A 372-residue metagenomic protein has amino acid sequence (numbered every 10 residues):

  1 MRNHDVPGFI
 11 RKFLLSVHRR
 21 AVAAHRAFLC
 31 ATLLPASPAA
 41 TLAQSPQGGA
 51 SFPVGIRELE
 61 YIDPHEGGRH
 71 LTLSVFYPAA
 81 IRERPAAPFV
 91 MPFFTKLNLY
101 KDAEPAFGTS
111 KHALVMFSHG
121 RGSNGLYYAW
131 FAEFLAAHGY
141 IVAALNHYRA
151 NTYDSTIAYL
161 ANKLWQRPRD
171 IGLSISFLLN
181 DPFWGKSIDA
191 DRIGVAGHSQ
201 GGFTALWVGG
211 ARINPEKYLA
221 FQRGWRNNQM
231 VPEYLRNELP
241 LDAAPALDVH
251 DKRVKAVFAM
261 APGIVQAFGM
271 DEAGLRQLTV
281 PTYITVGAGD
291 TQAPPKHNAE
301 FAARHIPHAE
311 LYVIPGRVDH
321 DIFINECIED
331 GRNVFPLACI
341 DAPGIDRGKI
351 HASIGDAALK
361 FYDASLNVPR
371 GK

Functional and structural regions predicted by a protein language model:
Q44-M116: Domain-level recognition of soluble alpha/beta enzyme cores, biased toward histidine phosphatases/phosphomutases
P105-H112, R121-T152, T291-A293: Short substrate-entry loop that stabilizes the transition state in hydrolases
A161-G185, G224-R226: Alpha/beta-hydrolase active-site loop
S187-G197: Alpha/beta-hydrolase fold nucleophile elbow
G202-N214: Short glycine-enriched nucleophile-adjacent loop and the immediately C-terminal alpha-helix near the catalytic center
V265-Q266, G289-A293: Acidic catalytic loop of the alpha/beta-hydrolase fold
D271, P294-A302: Short alpha-helix in the alpha/beta-hydrolase fold that links the catalytic acid
I284-V286: Short beta-strand/loop motif that positions the catalytic acidic residue of the alpha/beta-hydrolase fold
